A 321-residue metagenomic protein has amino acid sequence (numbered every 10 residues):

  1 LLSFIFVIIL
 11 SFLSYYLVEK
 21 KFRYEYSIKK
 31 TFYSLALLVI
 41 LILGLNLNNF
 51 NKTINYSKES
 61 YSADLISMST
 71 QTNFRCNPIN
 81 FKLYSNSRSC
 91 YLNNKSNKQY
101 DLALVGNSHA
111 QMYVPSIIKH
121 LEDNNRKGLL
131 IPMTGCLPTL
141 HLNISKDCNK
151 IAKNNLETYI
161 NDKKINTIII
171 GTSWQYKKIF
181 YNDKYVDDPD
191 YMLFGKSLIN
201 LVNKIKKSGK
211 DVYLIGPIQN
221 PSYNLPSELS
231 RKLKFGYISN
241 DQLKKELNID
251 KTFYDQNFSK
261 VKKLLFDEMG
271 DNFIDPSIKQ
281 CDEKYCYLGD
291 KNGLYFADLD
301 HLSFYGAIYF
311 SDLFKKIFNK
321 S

Functional and structural regions predicted by a protein language model:
L1-S321: Extracellular/periplasmic envelope-modification machinery, especially enzymes that add or remove acyl/ester groups on
